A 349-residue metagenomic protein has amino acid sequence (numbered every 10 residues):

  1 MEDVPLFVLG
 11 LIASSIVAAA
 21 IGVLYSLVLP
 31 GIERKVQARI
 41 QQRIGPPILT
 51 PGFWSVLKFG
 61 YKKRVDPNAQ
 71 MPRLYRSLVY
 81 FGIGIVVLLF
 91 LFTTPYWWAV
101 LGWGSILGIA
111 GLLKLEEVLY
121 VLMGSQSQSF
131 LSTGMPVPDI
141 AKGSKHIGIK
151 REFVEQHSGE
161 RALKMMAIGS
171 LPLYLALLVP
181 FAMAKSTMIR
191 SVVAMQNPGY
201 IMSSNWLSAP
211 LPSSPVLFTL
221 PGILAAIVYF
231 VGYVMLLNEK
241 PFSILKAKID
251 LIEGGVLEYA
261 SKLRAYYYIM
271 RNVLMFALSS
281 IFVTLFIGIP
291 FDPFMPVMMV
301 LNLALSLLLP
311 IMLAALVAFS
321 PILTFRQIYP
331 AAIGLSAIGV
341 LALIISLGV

Functional and structural regions predicted by a protein language model:
D3-F7, I83, W97-W103, L107-G108 (+1 more regions): Juxtamembrane/interfacial segments at transmembrane-helix boundaries in multi-pass membrane proteins
G10-S26, L101-L115, L211-L236, M295-M298 (+1 more regions): Alpha-helical transmembrane segments
K35-G60, S132-S158, E239-L263: Juxtamembrane inter-helical linkers in multi-pass membrane proteins
V87-L101, V121-T133: Transmembrane alpha-helix boundary signature
M123-P210: Alpha-helical multi-pass transmembrane bundles of energy-transducing inner-membrane proteins
W206-L224, L251-M275, F282, V297: Membrane-water interface at loop-to-transmembrane-helix junctions
M312-G339: Interfacial loop-to-transmembrane junctions
A342-V349: Juxtamembrane boundary at the C-terminal end of a transmembrane helix
